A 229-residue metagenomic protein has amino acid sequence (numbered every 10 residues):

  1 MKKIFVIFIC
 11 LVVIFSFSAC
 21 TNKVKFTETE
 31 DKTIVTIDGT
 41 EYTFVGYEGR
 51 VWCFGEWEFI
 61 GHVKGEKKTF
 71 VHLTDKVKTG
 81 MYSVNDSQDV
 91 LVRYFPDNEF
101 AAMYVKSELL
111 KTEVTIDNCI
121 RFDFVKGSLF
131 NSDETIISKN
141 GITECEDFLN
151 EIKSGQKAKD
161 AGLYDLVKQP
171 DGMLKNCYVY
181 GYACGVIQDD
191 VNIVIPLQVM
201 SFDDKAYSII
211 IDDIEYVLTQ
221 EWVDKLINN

Functional and structural regions predicted by a protein language model:
K2-C10: Sec-dependent signal peptide recognition, specifically the positively charged N-region followed immediately by
S16-A19: C-terminal motif of bacterial Sec signal peptides marking the signal peptidase cleavage site
T21-N229: Function-determining sites in protein domains
